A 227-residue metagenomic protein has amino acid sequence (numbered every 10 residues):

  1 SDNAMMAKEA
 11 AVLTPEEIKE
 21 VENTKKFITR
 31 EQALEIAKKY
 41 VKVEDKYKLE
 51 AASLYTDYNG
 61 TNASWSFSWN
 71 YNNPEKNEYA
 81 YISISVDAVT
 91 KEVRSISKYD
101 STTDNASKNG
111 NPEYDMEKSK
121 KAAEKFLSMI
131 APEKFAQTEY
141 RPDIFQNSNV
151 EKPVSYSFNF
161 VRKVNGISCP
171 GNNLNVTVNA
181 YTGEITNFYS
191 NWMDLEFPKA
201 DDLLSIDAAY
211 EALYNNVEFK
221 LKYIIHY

Functional and structural regions predicted by a protein language model:
S1-Y227: Long, terminal "pre-/pro-" and other extracytoplasmic accessory regions that lie outside the mature folded/catalytic
